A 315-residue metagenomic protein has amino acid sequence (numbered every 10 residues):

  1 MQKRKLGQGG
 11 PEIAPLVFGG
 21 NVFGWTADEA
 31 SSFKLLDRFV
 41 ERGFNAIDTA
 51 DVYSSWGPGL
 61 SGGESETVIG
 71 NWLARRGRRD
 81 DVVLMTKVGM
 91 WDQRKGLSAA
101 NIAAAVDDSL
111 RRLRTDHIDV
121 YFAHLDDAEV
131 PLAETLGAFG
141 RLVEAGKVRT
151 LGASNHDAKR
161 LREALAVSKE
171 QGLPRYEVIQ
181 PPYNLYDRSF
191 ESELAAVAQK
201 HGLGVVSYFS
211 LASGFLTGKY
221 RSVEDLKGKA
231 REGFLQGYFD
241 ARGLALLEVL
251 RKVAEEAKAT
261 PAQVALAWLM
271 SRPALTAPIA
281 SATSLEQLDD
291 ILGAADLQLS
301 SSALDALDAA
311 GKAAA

Functional and structural regions predicted by a protein language model:
M1-D80: N-terminal binding-site loop/beta-alpha segment at the start of enzyme catalytic domains that lines or forms
Q8, E41, G70-D81, L110-R114 (+2 more regions): Acidic (Asp/Glu)-rich catalytic clusters
P15, A46, H117-V120, T150 (+2 more regions): Residues at the N-termini of beta-strands
G20-A30, V88-A100, E129: Active-site mouth loops of central-metabolism enzymes
D28-F39, L97-R112, L161-A166: Short, acidic/polar
L110-E129: Active-site groove signature of glycoside hydrolases
D126-A315: Beta/alpha (TIM)-barrel catalytic core signal, keyed to glycine-rich beta->alpha loops juxtaposed to Asp/Glu that bind
